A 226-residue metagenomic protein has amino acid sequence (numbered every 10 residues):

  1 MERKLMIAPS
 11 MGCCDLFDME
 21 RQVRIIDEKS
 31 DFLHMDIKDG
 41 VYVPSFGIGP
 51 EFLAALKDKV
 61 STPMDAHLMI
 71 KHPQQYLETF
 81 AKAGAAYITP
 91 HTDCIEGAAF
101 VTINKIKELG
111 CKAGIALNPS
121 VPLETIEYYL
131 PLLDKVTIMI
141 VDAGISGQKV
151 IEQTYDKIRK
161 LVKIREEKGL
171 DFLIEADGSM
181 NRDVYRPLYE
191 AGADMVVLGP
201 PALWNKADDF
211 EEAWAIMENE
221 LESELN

Functional and structural regions predicted by a protein language model:
M6-M11, L33-M35, L56, M64-L68 (+5 more regions): Hydrophobic faces of well-ordered beta-strands that scaffold small-molecule active sites in alpha/beta enzyme cores
D18, A86-L173: Conserved anion-binding
M19, D36, F80, V136 (+5 more regions): Conserved, mostly hydrophobic/aromatic
Q22-V23, Q74-K82, S120-P131, G178-V196: Catalytic cores of alpha/beta
E28-K29, K59, A83, L109 (+1 more regions): Structural motif
L33-I48, V141-K149, W204-K206: Glycine-rich, proline-tolerant flexible connector loops at the mouths of alpha/beta enzymes
H34-K105: N-terminal active-site wall of soluble small-molecule enzyme domains
L203-N226: C-terminal helical cap(s) of enzyme catalytic domains, especially alpha/beta-barrels
